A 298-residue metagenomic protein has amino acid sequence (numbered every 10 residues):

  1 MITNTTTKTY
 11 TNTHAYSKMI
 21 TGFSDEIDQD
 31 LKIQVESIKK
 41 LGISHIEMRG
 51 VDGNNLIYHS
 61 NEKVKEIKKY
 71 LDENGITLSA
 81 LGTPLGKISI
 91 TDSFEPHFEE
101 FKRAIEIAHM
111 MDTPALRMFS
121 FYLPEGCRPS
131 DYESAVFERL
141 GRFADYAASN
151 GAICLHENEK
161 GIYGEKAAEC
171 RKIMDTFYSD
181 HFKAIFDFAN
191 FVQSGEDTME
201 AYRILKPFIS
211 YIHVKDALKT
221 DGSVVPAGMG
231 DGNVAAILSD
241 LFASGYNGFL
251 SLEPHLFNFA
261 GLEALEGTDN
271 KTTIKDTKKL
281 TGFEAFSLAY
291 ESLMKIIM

Functional and structural regions predicted by a protein language model:
I2-T21, D28-S44, D72, D112 (+2 more regions): Histidine-acidic metal/acid-base catalytic patches
Y10-T21, L78-I88, S120-L123: N-terminal small/glycine-rich loop or linker at the start of catalytic domains across soluble metabolic enzymes
Y16, D30-E36, Y70-E73, I90-A184 (+2 more regions): Active-site acidic/histidine proton-transfer and metal-coordination neighborhood in alpha/beta enzyme cores
F23-I27, R49-V51, T83-G86, F121-L123 (+4 more regions): Active-site beta-loop-alpha junctions enriched in small/polar residues
E47, A80-G82, R117, L155 (+2 more regions): Conserved beta-strand positions in the central sheet of alpha/beta enzyme cores
E47-L71, F121-R128, G222: Glycine-rich, proline-tolerant flexible connector loops at the mouths of alpha/beta enzymes
N55, I88, E125, G164 (+2 more regions): Generic structural signal for helix capping and beta-alpha/helix-loop junctions
G86-E95, V224-G228: The substrate-binding groove and active-site-proximal loops of carbohydrate-active enzymes, especially glycoside
